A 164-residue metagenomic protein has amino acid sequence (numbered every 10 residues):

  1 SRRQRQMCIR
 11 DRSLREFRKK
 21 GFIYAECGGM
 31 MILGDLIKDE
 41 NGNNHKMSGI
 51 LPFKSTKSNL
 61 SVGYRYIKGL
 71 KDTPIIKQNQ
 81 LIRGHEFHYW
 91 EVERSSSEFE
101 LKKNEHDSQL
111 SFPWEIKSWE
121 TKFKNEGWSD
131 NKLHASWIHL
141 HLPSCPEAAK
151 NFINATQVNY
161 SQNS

Functional and structural regions predicted by a protein language model:
S1-I9: Single conserved hydrophobic/aromatic residue that forms the stacking wall/gate of nucleotide- or nucleobase-binding
Q6, D35-K38, N43-N44, A149-K150: Short amphipathic alpha-helical segments
R12: Conserved structured catalytic cores and adjacent interaction surfaces of nucleotide-binding/hydrolyzing enzymes
R15-K38, S48, H139: Catalytic nucleophile loop
A25, G84-F87, L133-I138: Short hydrophobic-aromatic micro-motifs
G34, S95-S96, C145-P146: Short helix/loop capping segments that flank catalytic or ligand/cofactor-binding pockets
I37-K122: Pocket-forming structural segment of enzyme catalytic cores
N125-S164: Acyltransferase
